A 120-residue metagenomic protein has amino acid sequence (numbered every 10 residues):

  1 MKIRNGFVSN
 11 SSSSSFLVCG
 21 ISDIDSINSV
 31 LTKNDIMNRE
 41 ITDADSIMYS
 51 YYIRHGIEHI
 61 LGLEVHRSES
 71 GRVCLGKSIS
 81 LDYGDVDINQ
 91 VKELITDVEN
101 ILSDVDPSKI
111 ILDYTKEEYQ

Functional and structural regions predicted by a protein language model:
M1-D25, K116-Y119: Short, extreme N-terminal segment that most often corresponds to the first beta-strand
R4-N5, N28, N38, I57 (+1 more regions): Intrinsically disordered, low-complexity regions
S13-S14, N28-S29, Y52, E58: Proteins with a high burden of low-complexity, intrinsically disordered sequence enriched in S/T/G/P/A and R, requiring
D23-L31, D87-Q90: Short, conserved charged micro-motifs
I27-D45: Charged, amphipathic alpha-helical linkers/stalks
T42-Y119: Low-complexity intrinsically disordered segments
